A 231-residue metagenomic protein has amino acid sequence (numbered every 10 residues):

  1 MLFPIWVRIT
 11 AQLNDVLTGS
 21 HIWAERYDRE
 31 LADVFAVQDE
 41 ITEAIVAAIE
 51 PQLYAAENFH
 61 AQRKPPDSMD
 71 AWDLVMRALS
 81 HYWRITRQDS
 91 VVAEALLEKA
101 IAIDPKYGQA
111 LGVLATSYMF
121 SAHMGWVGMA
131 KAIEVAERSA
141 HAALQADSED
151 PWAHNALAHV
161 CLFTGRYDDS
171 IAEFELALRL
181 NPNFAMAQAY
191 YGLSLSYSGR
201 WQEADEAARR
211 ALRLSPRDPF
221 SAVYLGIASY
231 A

Functional and structural regions predicted by a protein language model:
M1-Y230: Acidic, proline/glycine-rich low-complexity intrinsically disordered segments
